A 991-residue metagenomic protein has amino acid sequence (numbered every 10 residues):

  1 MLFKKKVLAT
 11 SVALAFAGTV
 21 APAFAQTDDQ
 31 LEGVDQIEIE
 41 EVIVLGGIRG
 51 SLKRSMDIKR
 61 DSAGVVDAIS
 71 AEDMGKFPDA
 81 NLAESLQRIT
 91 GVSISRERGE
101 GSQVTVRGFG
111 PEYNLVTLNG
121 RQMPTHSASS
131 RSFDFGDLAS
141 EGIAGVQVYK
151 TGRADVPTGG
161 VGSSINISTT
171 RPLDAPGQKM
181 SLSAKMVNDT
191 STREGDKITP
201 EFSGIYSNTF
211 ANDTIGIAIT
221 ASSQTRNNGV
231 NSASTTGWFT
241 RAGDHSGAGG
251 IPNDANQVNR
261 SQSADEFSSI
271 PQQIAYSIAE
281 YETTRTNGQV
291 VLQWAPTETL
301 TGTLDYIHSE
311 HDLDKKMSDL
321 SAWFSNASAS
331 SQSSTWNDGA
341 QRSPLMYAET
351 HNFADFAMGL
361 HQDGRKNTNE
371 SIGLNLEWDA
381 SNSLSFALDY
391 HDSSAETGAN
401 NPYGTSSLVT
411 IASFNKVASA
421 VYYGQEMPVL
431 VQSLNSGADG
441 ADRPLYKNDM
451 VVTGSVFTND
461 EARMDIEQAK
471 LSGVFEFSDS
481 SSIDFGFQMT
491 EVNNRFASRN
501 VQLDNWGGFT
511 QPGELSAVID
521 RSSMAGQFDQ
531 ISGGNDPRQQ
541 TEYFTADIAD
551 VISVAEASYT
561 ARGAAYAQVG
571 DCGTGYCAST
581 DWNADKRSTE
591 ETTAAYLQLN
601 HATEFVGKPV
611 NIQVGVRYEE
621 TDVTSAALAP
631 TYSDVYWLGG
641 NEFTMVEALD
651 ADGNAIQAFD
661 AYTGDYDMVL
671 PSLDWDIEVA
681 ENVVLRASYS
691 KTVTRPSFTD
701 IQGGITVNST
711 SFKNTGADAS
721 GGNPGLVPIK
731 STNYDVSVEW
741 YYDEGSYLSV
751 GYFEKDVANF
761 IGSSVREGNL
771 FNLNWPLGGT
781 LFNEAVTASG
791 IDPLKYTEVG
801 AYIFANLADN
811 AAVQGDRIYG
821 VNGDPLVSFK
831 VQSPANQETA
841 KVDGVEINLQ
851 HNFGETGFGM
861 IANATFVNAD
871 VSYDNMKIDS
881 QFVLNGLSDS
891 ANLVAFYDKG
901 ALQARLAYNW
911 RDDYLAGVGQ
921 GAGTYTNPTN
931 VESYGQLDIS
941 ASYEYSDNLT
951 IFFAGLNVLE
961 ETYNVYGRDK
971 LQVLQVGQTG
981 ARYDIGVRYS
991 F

Functional and structural regions predicted by a protein language model:
Q26-G75, P111: Short, acidic, small-residue-rich periplasmic hinge/interaction motif at the N-terminus of Gram-negative outer-membrane
A83-Q122, K150: Extracytoplasmic beta-strand/coil segments of soluble accessory domains associated with Gram-negative outer-membrane
Q122-K150: Short acidic/polar hinge/loop motifs at secondary-structure boundaries that mediate gating or recognition
S163, T169, K185-V187, I198-T209 (+13 more regions): Outer-membrane beta-barrel transmembrane strands
N367-N369, S588, V693-G751, K755-V757 (+6 more regions): Outer-membrane beta-barrel signature, preferentially recognizing the C-terminal barrel domain of Gram-negative
N505, A719, W775-G778, F782-V786 (+4 more regions): C-terminal beta-signal and terminal closure region of outer-membrane beta-barrel proteins
D756, I761-R766, N772-Q920, A954 (+1 more regions): Gram-negative outer-membrane beta-barrel transporters
V757-N759, N909-G919, S942-F991: C-terminal beta-signal and adjacent terminal beta-strands/loops of Gram-negative outer-membrane beta-barrel proteins
